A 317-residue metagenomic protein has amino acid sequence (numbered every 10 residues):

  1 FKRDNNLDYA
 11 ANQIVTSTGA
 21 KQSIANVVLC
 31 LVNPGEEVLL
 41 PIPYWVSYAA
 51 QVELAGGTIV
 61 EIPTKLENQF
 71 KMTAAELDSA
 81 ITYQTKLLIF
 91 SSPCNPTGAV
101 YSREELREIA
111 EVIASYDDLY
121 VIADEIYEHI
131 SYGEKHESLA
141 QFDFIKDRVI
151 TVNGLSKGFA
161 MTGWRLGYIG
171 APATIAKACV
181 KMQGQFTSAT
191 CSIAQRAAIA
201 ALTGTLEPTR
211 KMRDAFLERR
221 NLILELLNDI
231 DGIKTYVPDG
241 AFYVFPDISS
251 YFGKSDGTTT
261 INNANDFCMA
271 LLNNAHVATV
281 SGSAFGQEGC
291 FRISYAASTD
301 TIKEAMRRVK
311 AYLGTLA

Functional and structural regions predicted by a protein language model:
K2-A317: PLP-dependent class I/II
